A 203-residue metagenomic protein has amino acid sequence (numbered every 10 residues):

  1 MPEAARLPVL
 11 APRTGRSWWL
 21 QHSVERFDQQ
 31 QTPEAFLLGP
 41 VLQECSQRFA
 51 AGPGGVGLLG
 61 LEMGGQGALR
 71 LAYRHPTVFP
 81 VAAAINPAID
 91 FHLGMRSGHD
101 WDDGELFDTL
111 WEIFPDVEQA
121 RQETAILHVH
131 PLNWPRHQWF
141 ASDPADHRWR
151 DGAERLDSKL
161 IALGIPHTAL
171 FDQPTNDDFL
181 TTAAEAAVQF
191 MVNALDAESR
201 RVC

Functional and structural regions predicted by a protein language model:
M1-C203: Non-catalytic cap/lid and distal C-terminal segments of serine-dependent acyl enzymes
